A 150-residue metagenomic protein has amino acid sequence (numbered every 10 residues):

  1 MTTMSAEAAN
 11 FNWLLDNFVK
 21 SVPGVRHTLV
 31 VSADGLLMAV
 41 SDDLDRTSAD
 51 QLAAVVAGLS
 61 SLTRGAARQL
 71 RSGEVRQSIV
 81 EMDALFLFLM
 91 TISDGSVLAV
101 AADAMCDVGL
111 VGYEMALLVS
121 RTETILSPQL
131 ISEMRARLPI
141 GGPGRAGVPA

Functional and structural regions predicted by a protein language model:
M1-V25, D34-A150: Acidic, low-complexity cytosolic segments
